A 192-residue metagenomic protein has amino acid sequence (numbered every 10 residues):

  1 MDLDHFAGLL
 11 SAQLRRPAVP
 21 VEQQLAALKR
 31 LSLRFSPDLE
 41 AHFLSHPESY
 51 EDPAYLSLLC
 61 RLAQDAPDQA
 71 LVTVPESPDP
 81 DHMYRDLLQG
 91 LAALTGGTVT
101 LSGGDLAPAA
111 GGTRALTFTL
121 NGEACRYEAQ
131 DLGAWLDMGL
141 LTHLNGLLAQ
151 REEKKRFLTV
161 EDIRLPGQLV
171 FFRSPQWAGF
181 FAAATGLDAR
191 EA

Functional and structural regions predicted by a protein language model:
M1-A192: Contiguous interface-forming segments/domains that mediate binding rather than catalysis
